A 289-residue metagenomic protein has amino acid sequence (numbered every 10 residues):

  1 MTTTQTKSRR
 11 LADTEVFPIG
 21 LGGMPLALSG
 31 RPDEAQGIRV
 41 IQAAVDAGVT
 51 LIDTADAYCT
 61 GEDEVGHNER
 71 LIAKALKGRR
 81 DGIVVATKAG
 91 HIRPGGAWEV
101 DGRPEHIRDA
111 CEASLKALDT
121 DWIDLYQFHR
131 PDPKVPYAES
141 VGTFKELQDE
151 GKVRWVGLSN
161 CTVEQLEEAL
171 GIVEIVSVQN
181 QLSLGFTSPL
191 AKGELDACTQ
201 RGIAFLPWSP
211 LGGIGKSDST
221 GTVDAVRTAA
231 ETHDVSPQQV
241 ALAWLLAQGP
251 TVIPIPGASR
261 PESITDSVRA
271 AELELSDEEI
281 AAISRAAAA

Functional and structural regions predicted by a protein language model:
M1-I83: N-terminal binding-site loop/beta-alpha segment at the start of enzyme catalytic domains that lines or forms
A12-E15, V45-D46, A73-V84, L115-D119 (+2 more regions): Acidic (Asp/Glu)-rich catalytic clusters
A12-S29, A86-W98, W122, Q127: N-terminal small/glycine-rich loop or linker at the start of catalytic domains across soluble metabolic enzymes
T14-I19, G48-T50, R79-I83, T120-D124 (+4 more regions): Short, well-ordered coil/turn segments that N-cap beta-strands
L28, Y58-T60, I92-W98, I214-K216 (+1 more regions): A short acidic, helix-capping loop that chelates divalent metal ions and anchors anionic groups
P32-A44, G102-L118, T162-E168: Short, acidic/polar
L115-P133: Active-site groove signature of glycoside hydrolases
P131-A289: Beta/alpha (TIM)-barrel catalytic core signal, keyed to glycine-rich beta->alpha loops juxtaposed to Asp/Glu that bind
